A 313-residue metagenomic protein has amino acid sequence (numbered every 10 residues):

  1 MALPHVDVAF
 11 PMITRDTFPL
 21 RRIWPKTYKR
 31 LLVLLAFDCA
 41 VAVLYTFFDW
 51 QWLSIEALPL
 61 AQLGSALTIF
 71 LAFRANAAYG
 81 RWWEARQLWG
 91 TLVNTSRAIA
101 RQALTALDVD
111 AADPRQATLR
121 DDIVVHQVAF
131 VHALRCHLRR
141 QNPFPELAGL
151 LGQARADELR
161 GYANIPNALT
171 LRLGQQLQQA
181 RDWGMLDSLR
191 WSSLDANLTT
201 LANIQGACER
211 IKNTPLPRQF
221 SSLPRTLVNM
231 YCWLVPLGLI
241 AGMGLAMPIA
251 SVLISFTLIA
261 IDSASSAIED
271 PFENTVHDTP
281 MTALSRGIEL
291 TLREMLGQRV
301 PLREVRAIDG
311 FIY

Functional and structural regions predicted by a protein language model:
M1-G90, V109, A241-L245, L290 (+1 more regions): N-terminal juxtamembrane/topogenic regions of multi-pass membrane proteins
P25-L34, E209-A241: Transmembrane alpha-helical segments and their cytosolic interface motifs in multi-pass membrane proteins
C39, V43, Q176, L234-L239 (+1 more regions): Alpha-helical transmembrane segments of multipass membrane proteins
L60-W83, R101, Q205, I211-N213 (+1 more regions): Transmembrane alpha-helix detector for multi-pass membrane proteins
S65, G238-D262, S266, N274: Pore-lining and gate-forming transmembrane alpha-helices of multi-pass membrane transport proteins
G90-A106: Amphipathic, membrane-active segments
Q102-F220: Structured inter-helical modules in multipass membrane proteins
S255, I259, A264-Y313: Cytosolic/matrix-facing juxtamembrane and C-terminal tails of multi-pass cellular membrane proteins
